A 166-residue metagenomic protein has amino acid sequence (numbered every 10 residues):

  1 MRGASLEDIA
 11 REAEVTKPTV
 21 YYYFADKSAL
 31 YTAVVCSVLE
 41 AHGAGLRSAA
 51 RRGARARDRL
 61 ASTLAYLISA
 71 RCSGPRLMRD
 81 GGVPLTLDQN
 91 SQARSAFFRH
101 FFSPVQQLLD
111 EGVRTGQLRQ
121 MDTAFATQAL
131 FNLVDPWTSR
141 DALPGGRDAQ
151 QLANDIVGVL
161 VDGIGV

Functional and structural regions predicted by a protein language model:
M1, Y22, R51, T115-L118: Helix-turn-helix/winged-helix DNA-binding modules
M1-A29, A33: Helix-turn-helix
I9, V34-V38, H42, L46 (+1 more regions): Generic hydrophobic, amphipathic alpha-helix propensity
A33, A44-S73, A126-L130, A153: Hydrophobic alpha-helical connector segments
E40-G43, A70-S73, Q89-T115, A124-Q128 (+2 more regions): Amphipathic alpha-helical packing segments from all-alpha helical-bundle domains
L64, Q106, Q150-V161: Hydrophobic core segments within long, regular secondary-structure runs in both alpha- and beta-rich folds
Y66, A70, L133-R140, V159 (+1 more regions): Amphipathic alpha-helical interface segments
R79-D88: Short linear capping/connector segments at secondary-structure termini
